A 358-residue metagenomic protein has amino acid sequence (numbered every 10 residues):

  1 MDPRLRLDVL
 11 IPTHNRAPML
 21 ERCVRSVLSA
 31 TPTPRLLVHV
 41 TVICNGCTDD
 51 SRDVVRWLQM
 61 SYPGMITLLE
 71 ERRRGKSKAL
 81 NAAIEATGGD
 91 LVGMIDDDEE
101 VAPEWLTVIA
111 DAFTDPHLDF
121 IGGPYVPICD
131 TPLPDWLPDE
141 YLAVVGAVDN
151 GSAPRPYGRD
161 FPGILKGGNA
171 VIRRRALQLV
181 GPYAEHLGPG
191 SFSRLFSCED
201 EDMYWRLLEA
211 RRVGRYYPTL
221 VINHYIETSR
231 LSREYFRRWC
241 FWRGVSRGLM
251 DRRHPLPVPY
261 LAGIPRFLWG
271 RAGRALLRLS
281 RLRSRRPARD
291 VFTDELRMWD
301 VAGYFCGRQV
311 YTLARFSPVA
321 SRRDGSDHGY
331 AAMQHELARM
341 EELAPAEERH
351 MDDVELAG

Functional and structural regions predicted by a protein language model:
M1-S29, R35: N-proximal low-complexity "stem/linker" segments adjacent to membrane-targeting elements
S26, C44-D53: A conserved acidic beta->alpha catalytic loop
E71-T87: Glycine-rich, basic loop-to-helix element that forms the pyrophosphate-binding segment of sugar-nucleotide handling
V92: Short aromatic/hydrophobic "clamp" motif used to bind/position activated sugar donors
E104-L137: Conserved donor NDP-sugar-binding/catalytic core segment of glycosyltransferases
E140-G163: Short, flexible, basic/aromatic active-site loop/helix in glycosyltransferases
L165, P189-M203: Acidic donor-binding loop at a coil-to-helix junction in glycosyltransferase catalytic cores that engages
R238-W242, L256-G358: Non-catalytic, C-terminal membrane-associated alpha-helical segments of glycosyltransferases
